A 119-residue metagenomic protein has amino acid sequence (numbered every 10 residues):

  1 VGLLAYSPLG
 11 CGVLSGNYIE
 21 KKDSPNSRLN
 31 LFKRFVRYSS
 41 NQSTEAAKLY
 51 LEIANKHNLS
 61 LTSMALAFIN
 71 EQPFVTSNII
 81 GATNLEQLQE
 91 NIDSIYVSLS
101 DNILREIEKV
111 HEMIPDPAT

Functional and structural regions predicted by a protein language model:
V1, V13, V36, V75 (+3 more regions): Extended aliphatic helical segments
V1-I53, A118-T119: Glycine-rich, positively charged active-site loop/lid region within alpha/beta enzyme cores that binds and organizes
P8, V36-Y96: Conserved short secondary-structure transition element at the edge of the structured enzyme core that lines
N70-E71, L85-T119: C-terminal amphipathic alpha-helical "assembly" element that mediates oligomerization/partner interfaces or acts as
